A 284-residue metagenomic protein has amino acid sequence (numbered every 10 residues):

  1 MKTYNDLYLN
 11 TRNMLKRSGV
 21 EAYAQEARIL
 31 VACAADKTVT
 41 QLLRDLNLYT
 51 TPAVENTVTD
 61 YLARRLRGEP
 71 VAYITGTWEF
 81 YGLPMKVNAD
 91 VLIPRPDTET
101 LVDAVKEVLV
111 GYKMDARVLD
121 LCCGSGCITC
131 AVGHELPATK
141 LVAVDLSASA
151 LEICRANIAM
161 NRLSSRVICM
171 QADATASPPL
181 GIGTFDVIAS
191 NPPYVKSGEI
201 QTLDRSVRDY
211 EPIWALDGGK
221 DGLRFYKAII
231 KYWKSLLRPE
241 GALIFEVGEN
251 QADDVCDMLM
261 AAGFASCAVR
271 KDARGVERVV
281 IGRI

Functional and structural regions predicted by a protein language model:
M1-L43, N47-T50: Non-catalytic accessory regions of SAM-dependent methyltransferases
L15, L109, I158, W233 (+1 more regions): Conserved hydrophobic residues forming the short capping helix/wall of the S-adenosyl-L-methionine
A32-V108: Conserved AdoMet
A72, V195-G198, N250: Active-site beta-alpha loop architecture of Rossmann-like, nucleotide-cofactor-dependent enzymes
D97-T202, K227-A228: Conserved SAM/SAH cofactor-binding pocket of Class I
Y194, R283-I284: C-terminal beta-strand of the catalytic ATP-binding
Y194-R224: Mobile active-site "lid"/loop adjacent to the S-adenosyl-L-methionine
K220-R283: Conserved Class I SAM-dependent methyltransferase catalytic core
